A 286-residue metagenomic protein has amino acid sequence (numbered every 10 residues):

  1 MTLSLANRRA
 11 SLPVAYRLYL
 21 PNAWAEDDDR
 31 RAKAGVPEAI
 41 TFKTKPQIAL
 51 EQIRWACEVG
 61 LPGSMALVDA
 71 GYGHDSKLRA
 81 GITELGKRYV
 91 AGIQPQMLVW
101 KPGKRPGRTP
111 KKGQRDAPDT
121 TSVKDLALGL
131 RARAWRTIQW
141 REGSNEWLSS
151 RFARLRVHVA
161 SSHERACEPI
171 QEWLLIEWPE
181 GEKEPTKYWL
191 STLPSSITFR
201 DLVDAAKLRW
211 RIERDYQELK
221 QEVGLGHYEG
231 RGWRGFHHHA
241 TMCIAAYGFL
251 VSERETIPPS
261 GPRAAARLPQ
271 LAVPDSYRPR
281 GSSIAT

Functional and structural regions predicted by a protein language model:
M1-N7, G248-L250: Metal-dependent nuclease catalytic cores in nucleic-acid-processing enzymes, especially RNase H-like/related
L3, M65-H74, Y89, W189 (+2 more regions): Short, conserved catalytic/metal-binding motifs centered on acidic residues
A6-F42, V90-Q94, V99-R211, P279-G281: An anionic, glycine-rich sequence signature occurring as long contiguous blocks
R30-R105: Domain-level cores of phosphate- or acyl-group-handling catalytic modules
K77, T137, S191, F199-A206 (+2 more regions): Short, solvent-exposed helix-loop connector elements
L193, A206-R209, L219, G248-E253: Generic structural signal for hydrophobic core residues of well-folded globular domains
V223-A285: Basic, amphipathic alpha-helical segments enriched in Lys/Arg and hydrophobic/aromatic residues
